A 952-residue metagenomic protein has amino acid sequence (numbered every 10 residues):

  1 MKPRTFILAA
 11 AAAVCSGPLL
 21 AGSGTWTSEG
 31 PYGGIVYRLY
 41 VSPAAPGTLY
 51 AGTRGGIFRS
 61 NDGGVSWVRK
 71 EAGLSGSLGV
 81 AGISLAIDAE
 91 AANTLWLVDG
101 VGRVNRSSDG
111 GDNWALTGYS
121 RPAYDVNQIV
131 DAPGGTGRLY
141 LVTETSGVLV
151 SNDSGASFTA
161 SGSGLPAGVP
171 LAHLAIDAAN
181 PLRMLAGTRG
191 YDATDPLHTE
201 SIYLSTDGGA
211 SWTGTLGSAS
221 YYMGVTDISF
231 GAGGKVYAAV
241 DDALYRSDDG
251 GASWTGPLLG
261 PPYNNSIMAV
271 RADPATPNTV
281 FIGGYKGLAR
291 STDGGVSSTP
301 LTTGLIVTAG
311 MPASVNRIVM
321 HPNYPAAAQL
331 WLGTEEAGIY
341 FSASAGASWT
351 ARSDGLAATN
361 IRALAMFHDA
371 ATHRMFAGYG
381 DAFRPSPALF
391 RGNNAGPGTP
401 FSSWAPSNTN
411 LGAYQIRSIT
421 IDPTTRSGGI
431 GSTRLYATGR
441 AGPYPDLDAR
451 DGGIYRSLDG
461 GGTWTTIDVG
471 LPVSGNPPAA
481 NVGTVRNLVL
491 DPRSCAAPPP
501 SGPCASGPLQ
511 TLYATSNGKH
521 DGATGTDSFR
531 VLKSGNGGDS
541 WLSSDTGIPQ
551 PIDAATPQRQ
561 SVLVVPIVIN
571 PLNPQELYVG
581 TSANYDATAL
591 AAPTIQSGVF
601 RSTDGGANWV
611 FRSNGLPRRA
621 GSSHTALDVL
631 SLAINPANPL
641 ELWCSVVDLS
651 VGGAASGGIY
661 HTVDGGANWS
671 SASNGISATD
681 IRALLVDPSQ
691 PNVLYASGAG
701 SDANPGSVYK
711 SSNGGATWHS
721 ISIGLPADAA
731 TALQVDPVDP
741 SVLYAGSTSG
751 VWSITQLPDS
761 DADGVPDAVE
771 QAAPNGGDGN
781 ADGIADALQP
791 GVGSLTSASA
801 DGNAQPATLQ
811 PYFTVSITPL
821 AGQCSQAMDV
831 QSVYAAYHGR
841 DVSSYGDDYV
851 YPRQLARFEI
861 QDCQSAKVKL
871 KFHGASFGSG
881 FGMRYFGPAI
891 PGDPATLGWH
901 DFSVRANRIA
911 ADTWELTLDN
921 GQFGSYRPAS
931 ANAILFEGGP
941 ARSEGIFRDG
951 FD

Functional and structural regions predicted by a protein language model:
S28-S42, E71-D88, G118-A132, G164-D177 (+10 more regions): Short coil-to-beta transitions that initiate beta-strands within beta-rich domains
P43-P46, I87-A92, D131-T136, A178-N180 (+11 more regions): Residue-level detector of Asp-centered blade-edge/turn motifs that repeat once per structural unit in beta-propeller
G55, V101, T145, G190-Y191 (+12 more regions): Residue-level signature of beta-propeller blades and closely related beta-rich strand-turn architectures in secreted
G56-R59, R103-R106, G147-V150, E200-L204 (+10 more regions): A short loop-to-beta-strand structural motif that recurs across blades of beta-propeller domains
N93, L182, A328, T433 (+5 more regions): Glycine-aliphatic tripeptides that mark coil-to-beta-strand junctions in extracellular and membrane proteins
D728-P758: Blade-level signature of beta-propeller repeat domains, shared across WD40, Kelch, NHL, RCC1 and BNR/Asp-box propellers
T755-T808, E944-D952: Extracellular calcium-associated, cysteine-rich motifs in secreted modular proteins
H838-I890: Proteolytic processing hotspots in large secreted/extracellular or virion-associated proteins and select intracellular
